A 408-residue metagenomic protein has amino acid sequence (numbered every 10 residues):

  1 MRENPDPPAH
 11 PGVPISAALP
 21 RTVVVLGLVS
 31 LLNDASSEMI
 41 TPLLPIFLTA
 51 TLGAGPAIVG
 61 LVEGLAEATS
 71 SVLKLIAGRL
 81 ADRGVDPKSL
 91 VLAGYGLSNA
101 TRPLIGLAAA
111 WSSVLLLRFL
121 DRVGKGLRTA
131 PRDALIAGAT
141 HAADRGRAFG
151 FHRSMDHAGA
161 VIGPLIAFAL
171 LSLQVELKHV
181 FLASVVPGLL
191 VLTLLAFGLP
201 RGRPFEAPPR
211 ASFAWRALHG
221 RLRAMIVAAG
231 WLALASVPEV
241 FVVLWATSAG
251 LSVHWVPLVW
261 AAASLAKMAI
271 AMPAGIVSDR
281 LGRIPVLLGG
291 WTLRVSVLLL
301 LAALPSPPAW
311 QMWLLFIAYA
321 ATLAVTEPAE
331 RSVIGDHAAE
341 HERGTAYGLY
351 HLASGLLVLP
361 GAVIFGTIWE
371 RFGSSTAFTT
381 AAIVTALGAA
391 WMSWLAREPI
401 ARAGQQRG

Functional and structural regions predicted by a protein language model:
V13-E67, L222-V259: Helix-loop boundary and gating motifs at the non-cytosolic
I46-T51, I162-F181, P360-T376: Transmembrane alpha-helix termini and helix-breaking/packing motifs in multi-pass membrane transporters
L73-D86, I270-R283, W369-E370: Helix-to-loop junctions at the C-terminal end of transmembrane segments in multipass secondary transporters
R83-Y95, R280-T292: Cytoplasmic membrane-interface "Motif A"-like loop-to-helix N-cap segments of 12-TM Major Facilitator Superfamily
G96-A109, T292-S306: C-terminal ends and interior cores of transmembrane alpha-helices in multi-pass membrane transporters/permeases
G106-L117, A303-L315: Helix-loop junctions at membrane interfaces in 12-TM secondary transporters
L127-T140, V325-A338: Intracellular juxtamembrane helix-capping segments at the cytosolic ends of symmetry-related transmembrane helices
V185-F205, W391-A396: C-terminal membrane-cytosol helix-exit motif in multi-pass small-molecule transporters
